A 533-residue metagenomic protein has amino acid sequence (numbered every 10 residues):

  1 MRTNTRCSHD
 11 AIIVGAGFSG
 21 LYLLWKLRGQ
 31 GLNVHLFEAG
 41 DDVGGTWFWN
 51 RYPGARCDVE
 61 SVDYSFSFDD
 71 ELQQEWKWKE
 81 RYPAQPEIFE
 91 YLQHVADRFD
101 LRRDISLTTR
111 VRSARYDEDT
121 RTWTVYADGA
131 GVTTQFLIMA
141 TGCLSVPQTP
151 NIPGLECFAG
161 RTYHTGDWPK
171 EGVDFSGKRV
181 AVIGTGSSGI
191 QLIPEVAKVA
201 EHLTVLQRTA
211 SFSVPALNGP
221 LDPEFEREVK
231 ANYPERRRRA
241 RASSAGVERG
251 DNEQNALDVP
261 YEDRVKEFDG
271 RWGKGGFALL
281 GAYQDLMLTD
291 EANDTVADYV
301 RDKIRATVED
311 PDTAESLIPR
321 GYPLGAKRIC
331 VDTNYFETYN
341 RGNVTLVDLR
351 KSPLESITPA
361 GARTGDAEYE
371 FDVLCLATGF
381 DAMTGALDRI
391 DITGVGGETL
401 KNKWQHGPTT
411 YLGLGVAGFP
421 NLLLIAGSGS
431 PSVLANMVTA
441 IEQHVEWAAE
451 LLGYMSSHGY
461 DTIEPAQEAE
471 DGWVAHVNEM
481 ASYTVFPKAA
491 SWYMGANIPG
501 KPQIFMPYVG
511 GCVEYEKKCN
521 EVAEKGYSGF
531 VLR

Functional and structural regions predicted by a protein language model:
R2-A11, A16-L21, W25-E156, E171-G172 (+3 more regions): N-terminal FAD-binding dinucleotide-binding subdomain shared by FAD-dependent oxidases/monooxygenases
P169, V173-F175, V180-I183: A conserved hydrophobic secondary-structure block that centers on an alpha-helix together with its immediately flanking
I193: Ligand/cofactor pocket segment of small-molecule handling proteins
